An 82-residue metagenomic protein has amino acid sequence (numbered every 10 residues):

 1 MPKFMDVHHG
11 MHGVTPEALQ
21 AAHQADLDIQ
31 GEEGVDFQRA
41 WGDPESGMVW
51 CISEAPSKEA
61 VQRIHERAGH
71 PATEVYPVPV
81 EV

Functional and structural regions predicted by a protein language model:
M1-E32, D36-Q38, D43-G47, K58 (+2 more regions): Short S/T/G/P-rich N-terminal loop/turn motif that feeds into the first structured element of a domain
H70-V82: Conserved short beta-strand edge segments in small beta-sheet-based binding/regulatory domains
